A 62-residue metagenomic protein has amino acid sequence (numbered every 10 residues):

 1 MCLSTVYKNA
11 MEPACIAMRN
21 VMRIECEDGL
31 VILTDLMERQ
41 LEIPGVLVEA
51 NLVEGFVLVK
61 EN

Functional and structural regions predicted by a protein language model:
C2, V6-N62: Compact, glycine-rich, soluble single-domain proteins
